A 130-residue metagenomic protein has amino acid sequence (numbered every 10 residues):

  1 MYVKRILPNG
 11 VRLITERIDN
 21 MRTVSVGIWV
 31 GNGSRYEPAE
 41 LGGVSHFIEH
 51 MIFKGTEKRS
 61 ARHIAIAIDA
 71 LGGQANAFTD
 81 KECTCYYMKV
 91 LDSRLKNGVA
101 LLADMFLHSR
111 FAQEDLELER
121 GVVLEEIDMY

Functional and structural regions predicted by a protein language model:
M1-H63, Y87, A100: His/Glu-rich zincin catalytic helix
V30, E57, I64-Y130: Acidic/histidine-enriched segments that form metal/cofactor-coordinating and catalytic pocket/exosite environments
